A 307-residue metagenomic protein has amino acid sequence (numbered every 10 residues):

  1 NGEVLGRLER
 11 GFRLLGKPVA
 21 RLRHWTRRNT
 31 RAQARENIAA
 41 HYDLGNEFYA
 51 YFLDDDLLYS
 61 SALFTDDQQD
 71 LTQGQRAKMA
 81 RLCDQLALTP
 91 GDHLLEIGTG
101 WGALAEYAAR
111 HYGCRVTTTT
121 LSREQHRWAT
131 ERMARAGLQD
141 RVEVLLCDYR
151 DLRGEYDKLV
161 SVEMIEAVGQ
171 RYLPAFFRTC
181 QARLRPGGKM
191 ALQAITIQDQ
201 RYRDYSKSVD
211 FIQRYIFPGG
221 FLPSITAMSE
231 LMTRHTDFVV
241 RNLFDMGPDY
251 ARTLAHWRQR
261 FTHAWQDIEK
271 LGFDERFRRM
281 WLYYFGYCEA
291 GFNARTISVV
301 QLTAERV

Functional and structural regions predicted by a protein language model:
N1-Y51: N-terminal auxiliary segments of SAM/dcSAM-dependent transferases
P90-G98: Conserved class I S-adenosyl-L-methionine
W101-Y112: Conserved SAM-binding loop of SAM-dependent methyltransferases across substrates and taxa, primarily the Class I
A129-T130: Conserved SAM-binding loop
R150-L159: A short acidic, Gly/Pro-enriched loop at the edge of an enzyme's catalytic core that lines a small-molecule cofactor
P174-P186: A short glycine-rich, Lys/Arg-flanked "PGG" loop and its adjoining helix->strand segment in the class I
G187-I195: Conserved beta-strand signature within the Rossmann-like core of class I S-adenosyl-L-methionine
T196-Q301, E305-V307: Substrate-binding/catalytic lobe of Class I Rossmann-like enzymes that use SAM or dcSAM, i.e., the mid-to-C-terminal
